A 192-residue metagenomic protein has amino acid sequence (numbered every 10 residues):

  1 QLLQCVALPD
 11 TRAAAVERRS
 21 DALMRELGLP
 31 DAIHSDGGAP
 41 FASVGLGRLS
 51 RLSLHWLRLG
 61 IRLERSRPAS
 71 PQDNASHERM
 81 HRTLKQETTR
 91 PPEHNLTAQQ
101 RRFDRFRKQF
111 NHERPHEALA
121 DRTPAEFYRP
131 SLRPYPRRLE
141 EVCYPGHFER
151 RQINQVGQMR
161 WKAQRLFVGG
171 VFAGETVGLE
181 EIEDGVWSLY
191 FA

Functional and structural regions predicted by a protein language model:
Q1-Q109: RNase H-like DDE/DDD metal-dependent nuclease/strand-transfer catalytic core used by mobile genetic elements
N111-A192: C-terminal, beta-rich DNA-binding module of retroviral/retroelements integrases
